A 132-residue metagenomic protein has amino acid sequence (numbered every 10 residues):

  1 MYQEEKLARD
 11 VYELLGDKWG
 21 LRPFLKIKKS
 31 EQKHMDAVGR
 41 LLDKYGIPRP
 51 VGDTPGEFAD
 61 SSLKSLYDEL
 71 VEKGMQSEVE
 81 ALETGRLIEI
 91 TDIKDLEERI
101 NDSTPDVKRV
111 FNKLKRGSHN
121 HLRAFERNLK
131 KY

Functional and structural regions predicted by a protein language model:
M1-Y132: All-alpha RGS (Regulator of G-protein Signaling) helical domain and cognate RGS-like helical scaffolds
